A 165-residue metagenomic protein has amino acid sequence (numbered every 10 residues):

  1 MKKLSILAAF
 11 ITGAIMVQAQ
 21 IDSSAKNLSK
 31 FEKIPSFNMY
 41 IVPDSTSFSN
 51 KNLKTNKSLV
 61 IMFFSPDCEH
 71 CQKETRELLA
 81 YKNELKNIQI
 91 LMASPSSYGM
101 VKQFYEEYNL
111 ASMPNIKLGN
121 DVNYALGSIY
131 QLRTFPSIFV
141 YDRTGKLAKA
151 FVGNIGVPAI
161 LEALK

Functional and structural regions predicted by a protein language model:
M1-A25: Bacterial Sec-dependent N-terminal signal peptides
Q20-K51: N-terminal "domain-start" segment that seeds a small globular fold
P35, S58-L59, F135-P136: Short loop/turn microsegments at loop-to-beta-strand junctions
M39-Y40, F63, V140: Hydrophobic beta-strand positions
S49-Q72, L78: Short active-site neighborhood of thiol/selenol oxidoreductases, capturing the structured segment around
Q72-L110, A125-S128: Structural microenvironment flanking redox-active thiols in thiol-disulfide oxidoreductases
Y108-F139: Short, internal strand/loop/helix patches that form the active-site neighborhood or redox-interaction surface
T134, V140-K165: Thiol-/selenol-based redox modules, centered on thioredoxin-like and closely related oxidoreductase domains
